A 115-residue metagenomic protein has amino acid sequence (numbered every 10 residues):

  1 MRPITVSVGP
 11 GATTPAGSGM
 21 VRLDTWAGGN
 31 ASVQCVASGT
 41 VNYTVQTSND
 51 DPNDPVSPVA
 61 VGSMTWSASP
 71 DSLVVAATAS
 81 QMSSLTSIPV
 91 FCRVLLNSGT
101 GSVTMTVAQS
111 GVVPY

Functional and structural regions predicted by a protein language model:
M1-A27: Transition segment at domain starts
M1-S7, V45, N97, G101 (+1 more regions): Viral virion structural and adsorption modules
R2-T5, P52-T65, S69: Surface-exposed loop/edge segments in extracytoplasmic proteins
G19-G28, M64-Y115: Beta-sandwich interaction modules
A27-A37: A short beta-strand element within beta-rich, extracytoplasmic domains of secreted/secretory-pathway proteins
Q34-V36, Q46, L95: Residue-level recognition of well-ordered beta-strand positions that form the cores of beta-sheet-rich folds across
A37-G39, G99: Short glycine/proline-centered coil/turn motifs in the loop regions of extracellular beta-sandwich domains
T40-A60, T106-A108: Short, surface-exposed beta-strand/strand-loop-strand elements in extracellular ectodomains
